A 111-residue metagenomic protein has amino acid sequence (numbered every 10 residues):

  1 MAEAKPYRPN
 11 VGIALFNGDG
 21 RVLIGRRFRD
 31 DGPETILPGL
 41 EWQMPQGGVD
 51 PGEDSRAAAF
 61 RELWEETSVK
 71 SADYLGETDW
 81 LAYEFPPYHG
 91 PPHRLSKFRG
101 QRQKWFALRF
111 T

Functional and structural regions predicted by a protein language model:
M1-M44: N-terminal strand-loop-strand
R8, A58, G90: Short, conserved clusters of charged catalytic residues that mark active-site and nucleotide-handling motifs
P9, R56, R99-Q103: A structural signal for well-ordered alpha-helical scaffolds and beta->alpha junctions
I13, Q46, Q103-W105: Residue-level detection of beta-strand scaffold positions
F16-V22, D30-D31, D50-P51, W80-Y88 (+1 more regions): Short, charged/polar surface micro-motifs in flexible loops or helix N-caps
L40-E41, P45, G90, R94: Functional cleft and adjacent loop/helix regions within the main domain that mediate ligand binding or catalysis
M44-W80: The catalytic Nudix box helix
S68-T111: Active-site segment of metal-dependent pyrophosphate-handling enzymes, primarily the Nudix hydrolase catalytic core
